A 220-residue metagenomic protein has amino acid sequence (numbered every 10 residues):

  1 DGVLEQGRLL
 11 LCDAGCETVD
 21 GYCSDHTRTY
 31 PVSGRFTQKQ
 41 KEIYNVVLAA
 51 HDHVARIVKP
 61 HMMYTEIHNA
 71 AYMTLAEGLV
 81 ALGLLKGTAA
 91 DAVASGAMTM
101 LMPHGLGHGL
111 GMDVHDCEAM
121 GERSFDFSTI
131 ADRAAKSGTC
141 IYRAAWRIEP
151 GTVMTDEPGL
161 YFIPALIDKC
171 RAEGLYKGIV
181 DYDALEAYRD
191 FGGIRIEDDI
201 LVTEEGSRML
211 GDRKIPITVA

Functional and structural regions predicted by a protein language model:
D1-A220: Active-site neighborhoods and metal-handling regions in enzymes and metal-associated proteins
